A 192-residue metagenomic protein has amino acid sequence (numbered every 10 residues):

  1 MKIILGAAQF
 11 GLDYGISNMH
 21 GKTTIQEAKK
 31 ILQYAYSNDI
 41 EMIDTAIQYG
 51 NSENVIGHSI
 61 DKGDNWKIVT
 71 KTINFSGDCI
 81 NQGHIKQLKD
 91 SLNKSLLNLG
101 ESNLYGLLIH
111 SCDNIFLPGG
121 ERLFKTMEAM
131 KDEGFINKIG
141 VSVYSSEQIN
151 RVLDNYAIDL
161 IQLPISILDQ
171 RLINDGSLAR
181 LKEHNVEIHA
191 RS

Functional and structural regions predicted by a protein language model:
M1-K67: N-terminal binding-site loop/beta-alpha segment at the start of enzyme catalytic domains that lines or forms
L5, A35, I43, I56 (+7 more regions): Conserved, mostly hydrophobic/aromatic
A8-F10, A46-Q48, K71-F75, I109-N114 (+2 more regions): Active-site beta-loop-alpha junctions enriched in small/polar residues
M19-A35, Q82-G100, V143-V152: Short, acidic/polar
E53-K71, K125-G134, H189: Alpha-helix-loop-beta-strand connector modules within alpha/beta enzyme cores
G57-K67, L96-S102, V152-Y156, A179-E183: Acidic (Asp/Glu)-rich catalytic clusters
L96-I115: Active-site groove signature of glycoside hydrolases
C112-S192: Beta/alpha (TIM)-barrel catalytic core signal, keyed to glycine-rich beta->alpha loops juxtaposed to Asp/Glu that bind
